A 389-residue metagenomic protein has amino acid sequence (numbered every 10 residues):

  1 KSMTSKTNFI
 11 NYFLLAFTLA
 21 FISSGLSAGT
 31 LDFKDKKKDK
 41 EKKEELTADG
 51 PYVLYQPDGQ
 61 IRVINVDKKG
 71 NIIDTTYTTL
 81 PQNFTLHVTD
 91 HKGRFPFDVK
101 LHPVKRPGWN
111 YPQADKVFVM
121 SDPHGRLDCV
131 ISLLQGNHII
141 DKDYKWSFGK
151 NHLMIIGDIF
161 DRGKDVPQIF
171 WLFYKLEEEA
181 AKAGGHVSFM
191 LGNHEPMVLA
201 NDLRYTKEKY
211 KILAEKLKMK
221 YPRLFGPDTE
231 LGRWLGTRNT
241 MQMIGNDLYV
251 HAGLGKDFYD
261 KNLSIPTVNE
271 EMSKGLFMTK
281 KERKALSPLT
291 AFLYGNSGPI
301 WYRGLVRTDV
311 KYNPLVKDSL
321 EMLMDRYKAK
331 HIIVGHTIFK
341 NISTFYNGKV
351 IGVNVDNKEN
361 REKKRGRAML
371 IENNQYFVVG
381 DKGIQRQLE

Functional and structural regions predicted by a protein language model:
K1-D32: Bacterial Sec-dependent N-terminal signal peptides
A28-E389: Feature recognizes metal-dependent phosphohydrolase scaffolds
